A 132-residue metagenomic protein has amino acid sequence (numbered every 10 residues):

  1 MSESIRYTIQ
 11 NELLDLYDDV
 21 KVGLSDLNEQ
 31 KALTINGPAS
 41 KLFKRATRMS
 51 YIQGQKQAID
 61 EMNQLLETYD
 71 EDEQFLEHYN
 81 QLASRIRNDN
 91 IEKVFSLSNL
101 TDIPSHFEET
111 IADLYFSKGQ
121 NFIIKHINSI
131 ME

Functional and structural regions predicted by a protein language model:
M1-N36: Leu/Val/Ala/Ile-rich N-terminal alpha-helices, chiefly Sec-type signal peptides and the beginnings
M1-S4, E67-D70, S129-E132: Short intrinsically disordered terminal tails
E3, Y7, D18, L33 (+4 more regions): Residue-level marker of intrinsically disordered, low-complexity segments enriched for small/polar residues
E3-R6, Q10, L14-Y17, L42-R45 (+5 more regions): Amphipathic alpha-helical coiled-coil segments with heptad-repeat character
V22-N88: Amphipathic alpha-helical interaction modules
I86-E132: Amphipathic alpha-helical binding modules
